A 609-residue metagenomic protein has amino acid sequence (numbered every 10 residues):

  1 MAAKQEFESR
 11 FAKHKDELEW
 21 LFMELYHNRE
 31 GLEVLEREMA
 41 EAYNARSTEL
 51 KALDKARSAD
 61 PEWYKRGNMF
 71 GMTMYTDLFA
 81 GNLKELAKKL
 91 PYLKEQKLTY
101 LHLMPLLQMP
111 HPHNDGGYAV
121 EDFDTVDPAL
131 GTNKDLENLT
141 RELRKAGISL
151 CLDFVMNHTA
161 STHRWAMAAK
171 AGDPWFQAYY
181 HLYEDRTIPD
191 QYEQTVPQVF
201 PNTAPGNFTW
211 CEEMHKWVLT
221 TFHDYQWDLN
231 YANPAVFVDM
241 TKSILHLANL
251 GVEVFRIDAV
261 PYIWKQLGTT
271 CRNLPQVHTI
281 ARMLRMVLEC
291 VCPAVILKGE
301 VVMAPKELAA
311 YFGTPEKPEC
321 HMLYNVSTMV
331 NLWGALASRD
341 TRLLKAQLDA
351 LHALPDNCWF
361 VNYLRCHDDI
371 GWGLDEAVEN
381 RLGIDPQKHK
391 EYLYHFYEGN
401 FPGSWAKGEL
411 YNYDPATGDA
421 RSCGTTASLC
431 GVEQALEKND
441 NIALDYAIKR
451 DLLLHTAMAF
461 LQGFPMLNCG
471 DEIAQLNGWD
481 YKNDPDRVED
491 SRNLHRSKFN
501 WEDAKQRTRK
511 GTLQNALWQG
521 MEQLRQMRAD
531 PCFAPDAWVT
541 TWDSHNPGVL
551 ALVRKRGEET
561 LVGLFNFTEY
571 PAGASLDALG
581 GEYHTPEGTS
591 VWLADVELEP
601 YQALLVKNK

Functional and structural regions predicted by a protein language model:
M1-L579, T585-G588, W592-K609: Active-site and adjacent substrate-binding regions of carbohydrate-active enzymes
